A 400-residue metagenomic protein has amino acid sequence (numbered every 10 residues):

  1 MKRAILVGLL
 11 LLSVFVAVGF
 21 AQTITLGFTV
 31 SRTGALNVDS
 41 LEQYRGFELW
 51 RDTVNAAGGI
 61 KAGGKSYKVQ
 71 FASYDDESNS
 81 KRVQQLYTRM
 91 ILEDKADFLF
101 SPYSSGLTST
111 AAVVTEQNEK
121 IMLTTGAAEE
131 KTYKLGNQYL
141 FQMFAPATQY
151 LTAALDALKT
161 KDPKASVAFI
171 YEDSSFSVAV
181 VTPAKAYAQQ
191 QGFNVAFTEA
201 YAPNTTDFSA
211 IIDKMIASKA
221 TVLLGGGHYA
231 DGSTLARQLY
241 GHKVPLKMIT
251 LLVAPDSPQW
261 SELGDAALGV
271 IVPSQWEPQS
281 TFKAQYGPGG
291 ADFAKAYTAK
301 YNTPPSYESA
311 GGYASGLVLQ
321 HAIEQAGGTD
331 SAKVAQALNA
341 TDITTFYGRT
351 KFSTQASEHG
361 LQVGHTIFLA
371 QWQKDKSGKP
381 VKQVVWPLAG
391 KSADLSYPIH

Functional and structural regions predicted by a protein language model:
V7-A17: Bacterial N-terminal signal peptides
T25, V38-R45, I60-K134, M143 (+1 more regions): Beta-alpha junction/loop-to-helix N-cap segments that form part of ligand/metal-binding clefts
G27-W50, Y74-S80, Y103-S104, I170-A179 (+2 more regions): Extracytoplasmic "Venus flytrap"
D39-A62, T182-Q189: Short, polar/charged alpha-helical segment
V83, M143-S166, T206-S209, G232 (+4 more regions): Hydrophobic alpha-helical segments within soluble ligand-binding/sensing domains
K95-T198, K247-P273: Extracytoplasmic ligand/sensor domains, especially the bilobed periplasmic-binding protein
A236-Y313, Q325, K382-H400: Extracellular/periplasmic periplasmic-binding protein-like sensory domains
A296-S309, Q320-K382: Segments of small-molecule ligand-sensing domains
